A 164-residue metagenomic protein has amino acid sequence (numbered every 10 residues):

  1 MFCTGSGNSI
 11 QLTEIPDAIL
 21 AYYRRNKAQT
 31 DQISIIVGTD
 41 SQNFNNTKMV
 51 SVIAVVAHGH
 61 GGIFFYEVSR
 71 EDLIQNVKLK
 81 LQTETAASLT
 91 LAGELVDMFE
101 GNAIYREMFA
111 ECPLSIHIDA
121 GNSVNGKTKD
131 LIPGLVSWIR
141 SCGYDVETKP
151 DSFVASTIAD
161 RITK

Functional and structural regions predicted by a protein language model:
M1-V37: Basic, amphipathic N-terminal segments that precede the first structured/catalytic domain
F2-G5, I15-P16, A87, M98 (+1 more regions): Small-residue-enriched hydrophobic alpha-helices in membranes
Q29-D31, I104-C112: Short helix-terminating capping/connector loops at secondary-structure junctions
V37-G38, Q42-E67: Acidic, metal-ligating active-site segments
Q42-N45, A86, G121-K127: Short acidic, S/G/P-rich loop/turn micro-motifs used as interaction or catalytic elements
K48, P150-K164: C-terminal edge-of-domain segments
E71-A103: Acidic helix/loop or adjacent segment enriched in Glu/Asp that either coordinates divalent metal
L114-S152: Short, low-complexity, polybasic intrinsically disordered segments
